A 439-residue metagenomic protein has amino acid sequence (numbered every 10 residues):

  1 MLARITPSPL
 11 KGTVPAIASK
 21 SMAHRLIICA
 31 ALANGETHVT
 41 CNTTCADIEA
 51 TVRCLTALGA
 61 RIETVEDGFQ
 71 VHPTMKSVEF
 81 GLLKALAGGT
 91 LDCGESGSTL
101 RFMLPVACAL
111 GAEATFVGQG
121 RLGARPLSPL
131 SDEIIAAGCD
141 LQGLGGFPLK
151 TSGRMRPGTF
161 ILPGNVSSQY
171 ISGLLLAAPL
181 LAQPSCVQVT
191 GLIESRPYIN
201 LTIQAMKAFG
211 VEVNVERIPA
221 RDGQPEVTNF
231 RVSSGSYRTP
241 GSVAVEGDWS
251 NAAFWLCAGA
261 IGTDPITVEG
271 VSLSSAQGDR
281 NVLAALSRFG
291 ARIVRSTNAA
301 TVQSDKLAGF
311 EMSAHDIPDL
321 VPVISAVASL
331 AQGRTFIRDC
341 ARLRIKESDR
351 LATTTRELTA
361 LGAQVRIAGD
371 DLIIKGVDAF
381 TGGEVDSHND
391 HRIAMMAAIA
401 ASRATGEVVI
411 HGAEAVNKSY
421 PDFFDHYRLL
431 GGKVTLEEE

Functional and structural regions predicted by a protein language model:
M1-E439: Short, structured segments at the rim of ligand-binding sites
